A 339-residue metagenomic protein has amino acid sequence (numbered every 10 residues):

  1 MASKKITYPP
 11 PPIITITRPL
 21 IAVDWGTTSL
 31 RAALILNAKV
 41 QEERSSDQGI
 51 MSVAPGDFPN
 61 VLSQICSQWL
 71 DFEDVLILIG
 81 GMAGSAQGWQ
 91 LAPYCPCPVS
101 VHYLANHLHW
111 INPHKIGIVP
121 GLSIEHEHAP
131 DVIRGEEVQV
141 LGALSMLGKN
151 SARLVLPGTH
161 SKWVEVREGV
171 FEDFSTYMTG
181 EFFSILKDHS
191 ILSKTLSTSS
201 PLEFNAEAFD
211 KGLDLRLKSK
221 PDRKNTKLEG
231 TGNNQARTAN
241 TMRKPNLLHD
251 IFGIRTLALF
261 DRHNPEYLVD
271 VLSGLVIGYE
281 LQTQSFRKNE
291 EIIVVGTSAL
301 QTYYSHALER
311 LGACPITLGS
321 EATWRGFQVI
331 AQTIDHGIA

Functional and structural regions predicted by a protein language model:
L20-D24, L76-L78, A152-L156, I293-V294: Short glycine-aspartate micro-motif
L20-D57: Short glycine-rich, Thr/Ser-proximal phosphate-binding strand/loop in the N-terminal lobe of ATP-dependent enzymes
V23-S29, V155-H160, T179, G296-A299: A short acidic Gly-Thr/Ser loop motif
S29, N289-A307: Glycine-rich phosphate-binding loops at beta-strand->alpha-helix junctions
W69-I133, E168: Short beta-strand-loop/turn "lid" adjacent to the catalytic site in phosphate-handling enzymes
S123-K218: Glycine-rich phosphate-binding loop plus the immediately following alpha-helix
Y177, I185-R223, K227, G232-S273: Active-site rim beta-loop-alpha module in soluble metabolic enzymes
L275, I316-A339: Glycine-rich phosphate-binding/hydrolytic loop that grips phosphoryl groups
